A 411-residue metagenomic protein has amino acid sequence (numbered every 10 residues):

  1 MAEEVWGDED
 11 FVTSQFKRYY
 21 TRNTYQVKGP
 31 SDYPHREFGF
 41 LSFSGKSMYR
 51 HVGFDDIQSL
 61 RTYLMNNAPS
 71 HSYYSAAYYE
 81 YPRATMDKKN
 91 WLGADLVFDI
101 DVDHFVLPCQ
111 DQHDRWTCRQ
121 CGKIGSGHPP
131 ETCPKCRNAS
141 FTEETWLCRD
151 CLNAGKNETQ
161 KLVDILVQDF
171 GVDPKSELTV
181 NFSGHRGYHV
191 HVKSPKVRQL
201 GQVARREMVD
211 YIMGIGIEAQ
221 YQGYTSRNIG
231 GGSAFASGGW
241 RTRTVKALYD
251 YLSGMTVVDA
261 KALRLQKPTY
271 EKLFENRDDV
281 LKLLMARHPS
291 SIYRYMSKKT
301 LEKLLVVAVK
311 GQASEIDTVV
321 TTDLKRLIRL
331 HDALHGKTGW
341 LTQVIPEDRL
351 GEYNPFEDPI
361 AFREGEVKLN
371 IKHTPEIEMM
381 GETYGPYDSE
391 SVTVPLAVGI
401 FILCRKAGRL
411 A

Functional and structural regions predicted by a protein language model:
T21-T145, W340: SsDNA-processing nucleotidyl-transfer enzymes
A76-Y78, I100-H104, G184-R186, V192-K196 (+2 more regions): Short, flexible loop/turn elements at secondary-structure junctions
E80-K88, L166-S183: Catalytic micro-motifs at enzyme active sites that drive phosphoryl/nucleotidyl and oxygen chemistry
G93-F98, K175-E207: Histidine-centered divalent-metal-coordination microenvironment in nucleic-acid enzymes
D150-K175: Long, well-ordered alpha-helical scaffolding segments within enzyme catalytic domains, especially pronounced
D210-D317, T321-L324: Long, charge-rich alpha-helical interaction segments
E315, L324-K325, H331-T342, R349-V398 (+1 more regions): C-terminal accessory/binding modules appended to enzymatic or scaffolding proteins
K406-A411: A short, conserved structural fragment
